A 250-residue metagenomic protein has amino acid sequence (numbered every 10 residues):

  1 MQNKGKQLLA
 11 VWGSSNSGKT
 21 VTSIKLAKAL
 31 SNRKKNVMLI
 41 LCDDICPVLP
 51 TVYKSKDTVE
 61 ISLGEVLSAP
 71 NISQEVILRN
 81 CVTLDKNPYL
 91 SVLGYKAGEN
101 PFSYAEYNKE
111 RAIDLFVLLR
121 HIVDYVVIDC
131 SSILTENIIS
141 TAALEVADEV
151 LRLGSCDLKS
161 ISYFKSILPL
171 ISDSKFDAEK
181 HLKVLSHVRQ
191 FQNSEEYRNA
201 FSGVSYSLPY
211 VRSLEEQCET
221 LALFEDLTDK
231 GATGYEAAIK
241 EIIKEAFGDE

Functional and structural regions predicted by a protein language model:
Q2-I45: Walker A/P-loop phosphate-binding motif and the immediately C-terminal alpha-helix
V11, I40, G94-Y95, V127-D129 (+2 more regions): Conserved beta-strand segments of the P-loop GTPase G domain that flank and frequently precede/overlap
R33-L90: Phosphate-binding loop that captures ATP/GTP phosphates
Q74-K86, S91-E136: Cytosolic-facing regulatory segments adjacent to core modules
L118-H121, N137-D157: Inter-motif core of Ras-like GTPase G domains
Y125, E149, G203-Y206: Well-ordered beta-strand positions
L185-T228: Beta-strand-loop-alpha "switch" segments that mediate conformational coupling across diverse proteins
T220-E250: NTP-binding/hydrolysis catalytic cores, primarily Walker-type P-loop NTPases
